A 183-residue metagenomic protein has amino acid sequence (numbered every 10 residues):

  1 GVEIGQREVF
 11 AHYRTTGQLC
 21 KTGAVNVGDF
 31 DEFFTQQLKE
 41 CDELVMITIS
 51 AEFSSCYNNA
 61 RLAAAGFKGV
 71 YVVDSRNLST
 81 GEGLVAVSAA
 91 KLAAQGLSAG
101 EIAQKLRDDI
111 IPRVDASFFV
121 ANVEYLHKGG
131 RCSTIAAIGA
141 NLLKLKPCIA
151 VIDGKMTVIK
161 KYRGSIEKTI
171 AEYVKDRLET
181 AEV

Functional and structural regions predicted by a protein language model:
G1-N26: N-terminal glycine-rich anion-binding loop in soluble enzyme alpha/beta folds
G1-V2, T16, E43, E52 (+2 more regions): Mixed-charge interfacial surface used for oligomerization/domain docking and macromolecular partner engagement
K21, M46, V72: Short catalytic-loop micro-motif centered on adjacent basic/acidic residues
K21-G28, G164-K168: Conserved phosphate-coordination/catalytic loops
A24, S75-R76: Short beta->alpha junction loops
D29-Y57: N-terminal glycine-rich phosphate/adenylate-binding segment common to multiple enzyme folds
